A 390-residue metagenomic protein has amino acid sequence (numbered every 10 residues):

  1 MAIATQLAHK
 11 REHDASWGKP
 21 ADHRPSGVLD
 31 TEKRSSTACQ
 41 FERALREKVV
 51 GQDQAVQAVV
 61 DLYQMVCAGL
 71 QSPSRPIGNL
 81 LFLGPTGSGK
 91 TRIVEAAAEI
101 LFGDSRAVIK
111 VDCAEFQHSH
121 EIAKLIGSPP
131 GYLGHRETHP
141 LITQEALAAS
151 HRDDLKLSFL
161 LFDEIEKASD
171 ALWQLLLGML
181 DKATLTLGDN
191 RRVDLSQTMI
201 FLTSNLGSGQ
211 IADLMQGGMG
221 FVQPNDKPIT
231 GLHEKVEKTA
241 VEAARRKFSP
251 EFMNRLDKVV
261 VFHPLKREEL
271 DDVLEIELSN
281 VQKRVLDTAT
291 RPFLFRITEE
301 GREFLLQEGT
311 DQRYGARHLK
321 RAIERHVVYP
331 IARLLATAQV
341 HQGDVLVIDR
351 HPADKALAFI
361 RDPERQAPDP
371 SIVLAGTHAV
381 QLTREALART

Functional and structural regions predicted by a protein language model:
M1-T390: AAA+ P-loop NTPase nucleotide-binding core of proteostasis motors
